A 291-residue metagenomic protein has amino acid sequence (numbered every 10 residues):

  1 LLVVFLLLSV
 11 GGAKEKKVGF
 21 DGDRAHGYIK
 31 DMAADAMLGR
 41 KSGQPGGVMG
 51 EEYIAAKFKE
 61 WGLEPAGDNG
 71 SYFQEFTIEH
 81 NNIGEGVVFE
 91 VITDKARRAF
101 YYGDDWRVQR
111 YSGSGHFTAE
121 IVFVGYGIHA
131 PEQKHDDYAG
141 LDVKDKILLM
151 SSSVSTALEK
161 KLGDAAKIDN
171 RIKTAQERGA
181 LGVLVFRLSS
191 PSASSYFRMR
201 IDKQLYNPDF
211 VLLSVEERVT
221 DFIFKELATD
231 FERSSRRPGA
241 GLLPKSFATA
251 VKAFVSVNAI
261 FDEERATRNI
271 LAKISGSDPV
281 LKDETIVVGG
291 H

Functional and structural regions predicted by a protein language model:
L1-V3: Sec-dependent signal peptide recognition, specifically the positively charged N-region followed immediately by
L7-G19: Bacterial Sec-dependent signal peptides at the C-terminal "C-region" and cleavage site
K17-R24, S42-G50, S114, H135-G140 (+6 more regions): Extracytoplasmic/periplasmic, Sec-exported soluble proteins
G19-P45, W61, P65-G67, E75 (+4 more regions): N-terminal capping segment at the start of a domain
F20, R24-G27, D31, P45 (+5 more regions): Extracytoplasmic/secreted proteins, especially bacterial periplasmic and envelope-associated proteins
L38-I147, S152-V154, A250, D262 (+1 more regions): Noncatalytic luminal/extracellular "stalk/propeptide" segments of secretory-pathway proteins
I92-K95, D105-H135, G140, L205-H291: Soluble metallo-hydrolase cores and metallopeptidase-like ectodomains found primarily in the secretory/periplasmic
F100-V211, S275: Extracellular/luminal Protease-associated
